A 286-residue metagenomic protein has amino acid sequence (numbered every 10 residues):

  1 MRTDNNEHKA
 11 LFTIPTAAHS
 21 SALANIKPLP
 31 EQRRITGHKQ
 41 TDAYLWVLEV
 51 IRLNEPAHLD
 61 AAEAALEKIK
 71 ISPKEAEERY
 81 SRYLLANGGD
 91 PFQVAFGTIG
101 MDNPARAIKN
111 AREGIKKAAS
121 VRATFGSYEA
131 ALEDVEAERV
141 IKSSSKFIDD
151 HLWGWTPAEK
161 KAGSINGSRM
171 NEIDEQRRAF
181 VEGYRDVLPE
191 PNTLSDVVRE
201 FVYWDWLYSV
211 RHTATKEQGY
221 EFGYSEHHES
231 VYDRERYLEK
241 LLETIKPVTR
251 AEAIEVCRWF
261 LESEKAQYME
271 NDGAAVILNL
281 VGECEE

Functional and structural regions predicted by a protein language model:
M1-I141: Intrinsically disordered, low-structural-confidence terminal and linker regions
L59, G163, V187-V197, E221 (+1 more regions): Amphipathic alpha-helical coiled-coil segments with heptad-repeat character
A119, T124-F125, E129-E172: Low-complexity, serine/threonine/proline-enriched polar segments
G167, R177-Y203: Short, charge/polar-rich alpha-helical segments
L194-T215, L238: Non-transmembrane amphipathic alpha-helical segments
Y208-G219, Q267-N271: Extended, well-ordered alpha-helical segments in internal regulatory regions
K216-Y224, P247: Charged, low-complexity interaction regions
E229-E286: Alpha-helical oligomerization segments
